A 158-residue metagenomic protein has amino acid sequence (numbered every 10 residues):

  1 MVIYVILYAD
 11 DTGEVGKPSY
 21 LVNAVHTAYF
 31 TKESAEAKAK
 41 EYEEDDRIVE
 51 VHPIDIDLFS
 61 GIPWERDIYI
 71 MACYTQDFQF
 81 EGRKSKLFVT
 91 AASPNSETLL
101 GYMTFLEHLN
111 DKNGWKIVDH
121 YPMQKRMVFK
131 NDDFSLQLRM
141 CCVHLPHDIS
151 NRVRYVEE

Functional and structural regions predicted by a protein language model:
M1-V25, I62-V89: Short aromatic-glycine-(Arg/Gly/Cys) micro-motifs in beta-strand/loop hairpins
D10, F30-E36, H52, D119: Short amphipathic alpha-helical surface micro-motifs
E14-E41, F80-L109: Short, flexible N-terminal segments of the mature chain
A24, K40-F78, L100-E158: Short, mixed-charge low-complexity intrinsically disordered segments
